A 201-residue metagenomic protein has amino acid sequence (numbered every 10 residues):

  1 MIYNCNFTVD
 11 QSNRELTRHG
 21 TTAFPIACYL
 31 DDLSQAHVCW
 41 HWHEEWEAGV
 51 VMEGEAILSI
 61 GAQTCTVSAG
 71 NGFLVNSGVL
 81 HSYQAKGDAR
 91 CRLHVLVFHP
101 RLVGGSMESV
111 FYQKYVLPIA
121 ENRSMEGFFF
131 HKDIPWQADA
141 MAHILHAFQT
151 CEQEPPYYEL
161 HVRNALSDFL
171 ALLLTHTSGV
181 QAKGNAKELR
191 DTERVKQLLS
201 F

Functional and structural regions predicted by a protein language model:
M1-G72, V79, Q113-K114, S124-F128: Generic protein-terminus/edge-of-domain signal
I2-P25, L80, Q84-F148, G179: A hydrophobic/aromatic-rich effector-binding and dimerization subdomain of bacterial HTH-type transcriptional regulators
V38, L58, G105-S106, Q181: Short acidic, gly/pro-rich beta-turn/loop elements at beta-sheet edges and active-site/ligand-binding grooves
E47-V50, D139-H143, A165, L172: Amphipathic, well-ordered alpha-helical segments in soluble domains
V67, S106, P156: Loop/helix-junction capping segments adjacent to catalytic residues or to phosphate/diphosphate-binding pockets
E126-Q137, C151-F201: Short, Lys/Arg-enriched, Trp-marked, Pro/Gly-tolerant hinge/linker segments that flank
